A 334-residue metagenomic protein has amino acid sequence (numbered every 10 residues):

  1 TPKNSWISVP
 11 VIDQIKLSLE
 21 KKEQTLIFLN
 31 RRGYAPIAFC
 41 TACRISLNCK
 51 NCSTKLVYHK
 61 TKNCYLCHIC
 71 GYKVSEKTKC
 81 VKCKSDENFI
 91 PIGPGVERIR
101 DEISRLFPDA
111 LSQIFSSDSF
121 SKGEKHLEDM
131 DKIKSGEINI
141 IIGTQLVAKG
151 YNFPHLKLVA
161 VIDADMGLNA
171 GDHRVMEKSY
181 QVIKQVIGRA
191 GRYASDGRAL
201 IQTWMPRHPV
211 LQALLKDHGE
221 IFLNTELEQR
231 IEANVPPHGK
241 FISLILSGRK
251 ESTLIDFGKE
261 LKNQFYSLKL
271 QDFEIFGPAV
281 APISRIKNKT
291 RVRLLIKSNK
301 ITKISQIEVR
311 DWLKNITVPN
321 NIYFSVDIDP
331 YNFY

Functional and structural regions predicted by a protein language model:
T1-I255, N263, S267, Q271 (+2 more regions): Inter-lobe coupling/hinge segments of SF2-like helicase ATPases
Q113, K269-A281, N320-D329: Short beta-strand elements
A213-L215, E308-K314: Short, aromatic/basic amphipathic alpha-helical patches
E251-F257, K300-D311: Short, conserved charged micro-motifs
K262-Q271, D311-I322: A common structural junction motif
G277-K303: Short, intrinsically disordered low-complexity segments
Y331-Y334: Glycine-rich loop/hinge motif
